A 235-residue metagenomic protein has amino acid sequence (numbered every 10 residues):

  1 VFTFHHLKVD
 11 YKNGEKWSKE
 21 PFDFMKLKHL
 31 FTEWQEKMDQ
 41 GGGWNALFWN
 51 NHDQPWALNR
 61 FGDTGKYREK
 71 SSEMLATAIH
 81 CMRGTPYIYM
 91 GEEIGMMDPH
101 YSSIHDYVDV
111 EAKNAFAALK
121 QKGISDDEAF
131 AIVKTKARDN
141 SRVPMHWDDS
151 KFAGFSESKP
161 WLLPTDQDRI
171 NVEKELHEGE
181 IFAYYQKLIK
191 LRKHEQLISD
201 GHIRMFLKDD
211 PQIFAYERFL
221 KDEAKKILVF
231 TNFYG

Functional and structural regions predicted by a protein language model:
V1-W17, P21-M25, H29-T32, K66-G235: Loop/helix patches that line or flank the sugar-binding groove of alpha-linked glycan CAZymes
K37-G41, C81-M82: Alpha-helix C-cap/termination motif
G41-K66: Active-site clefts of carbohydrate-active enzymes
